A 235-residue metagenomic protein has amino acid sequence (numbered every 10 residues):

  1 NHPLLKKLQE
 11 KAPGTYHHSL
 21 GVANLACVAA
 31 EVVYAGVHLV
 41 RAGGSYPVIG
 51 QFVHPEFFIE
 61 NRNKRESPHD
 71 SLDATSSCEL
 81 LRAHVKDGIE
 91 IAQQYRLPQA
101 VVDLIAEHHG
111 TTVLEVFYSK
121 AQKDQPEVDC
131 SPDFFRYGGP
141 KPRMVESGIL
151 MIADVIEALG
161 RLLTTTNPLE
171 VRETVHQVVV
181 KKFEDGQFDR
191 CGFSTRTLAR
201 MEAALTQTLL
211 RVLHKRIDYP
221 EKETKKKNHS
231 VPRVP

Functional and structural regions predicted by a protein language model:
P3-P168, R172, V178-D185, S194-T195: Divalent metal-dependent catalytic cores for phosphoryl transfer on phosphate-bearing substrates
L8-Q9, A153, T166, E170-P235: Long, compositionally biased intrinsically disordered regions
